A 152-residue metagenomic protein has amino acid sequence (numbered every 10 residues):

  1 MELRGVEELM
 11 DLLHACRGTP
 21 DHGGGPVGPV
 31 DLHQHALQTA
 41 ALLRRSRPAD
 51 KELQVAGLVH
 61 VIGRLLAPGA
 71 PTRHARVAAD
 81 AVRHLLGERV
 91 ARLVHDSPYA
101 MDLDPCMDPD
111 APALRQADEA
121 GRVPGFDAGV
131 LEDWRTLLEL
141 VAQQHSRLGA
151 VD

Functional and structural regions predicted by a protein language model:
M1-D152: Metal-dependent phosphohydrolase cores
